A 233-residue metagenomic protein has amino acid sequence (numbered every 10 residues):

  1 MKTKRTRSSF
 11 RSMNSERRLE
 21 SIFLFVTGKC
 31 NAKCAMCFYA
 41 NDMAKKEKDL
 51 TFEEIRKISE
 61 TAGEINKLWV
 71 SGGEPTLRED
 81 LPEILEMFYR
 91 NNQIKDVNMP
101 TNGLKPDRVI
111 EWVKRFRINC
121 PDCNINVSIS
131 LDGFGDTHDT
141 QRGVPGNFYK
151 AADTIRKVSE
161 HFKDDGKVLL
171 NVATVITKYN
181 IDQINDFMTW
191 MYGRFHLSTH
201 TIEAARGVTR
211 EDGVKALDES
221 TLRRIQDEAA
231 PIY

Functional and structural regions predicted by a protein language model:
K2-I125, V208, L217-E228: Conserved alpha-helical substructure of the radical SAM core
N119-Y233: Radical SAM enzyme [4Fe-4S]-AdoMet core and its adjacent flexible, acidic and glycine-rich loops/tails across
